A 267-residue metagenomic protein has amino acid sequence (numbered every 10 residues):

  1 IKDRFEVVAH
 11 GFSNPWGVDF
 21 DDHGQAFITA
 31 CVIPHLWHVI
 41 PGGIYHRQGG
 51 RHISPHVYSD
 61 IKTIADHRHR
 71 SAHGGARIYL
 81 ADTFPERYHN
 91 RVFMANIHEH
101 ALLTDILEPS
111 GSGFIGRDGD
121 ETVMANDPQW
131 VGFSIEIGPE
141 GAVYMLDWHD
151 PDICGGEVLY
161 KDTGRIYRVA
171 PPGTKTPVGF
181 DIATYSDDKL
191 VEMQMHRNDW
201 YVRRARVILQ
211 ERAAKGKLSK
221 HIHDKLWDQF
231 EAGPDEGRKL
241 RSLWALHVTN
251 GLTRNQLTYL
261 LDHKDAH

Functional and structural regions predicted by a protein language model:
I1-M195, W200-Y201, V207-Q210, K215 (+1 more regions): Beta-propeller domains with acidic blade repeats across secreted/periplasmic ectodomains and cytosolic WD/CNH propellers
T184-E192, K215-E231, N250-L261: Amphipathic alpha-helical scaffolding segments comprising HEAT/armadillo-like alpha-solenoid repeats
V191, R206, Q210, W227 (+2 more regions): Hydrophobic core positions within HEAT/HEAT-like alpha-solenoid repeats
R197-N198, P234-D235, K264-H267: Short inter-helical turns and helix N-cap capping residues of alpha-solenoid HEAT/ARM repeat scaffolds
Y201-V202, E236-K239, R254: Residue-level detector of extended alpha-helical repeat arrays and alpha-solenoid scaffolds
